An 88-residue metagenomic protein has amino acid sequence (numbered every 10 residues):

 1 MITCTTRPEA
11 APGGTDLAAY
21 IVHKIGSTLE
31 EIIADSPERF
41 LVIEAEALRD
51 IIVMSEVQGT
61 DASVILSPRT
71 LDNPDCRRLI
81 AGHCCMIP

Functional and structural regions predicted by a protein language model:
M1-A10: Glycine-rich phosphate-binding P-loop
T6, M86-I87: Residue-level detector of bioactive/disordered segments in secreted/extracellular proteins and virion assembly
P12-G14: Conserved catalytic segments around the Walker B and adjacent sensor/switch elements of P-loop NTPase domains
D16-L79: ATP-dependent small-molecule kinase phosphotransfer cores that center on conserved nucleotide phosphate-binding segments
R78-M86: Inter-motif core of Ras-like GTPase G domains
